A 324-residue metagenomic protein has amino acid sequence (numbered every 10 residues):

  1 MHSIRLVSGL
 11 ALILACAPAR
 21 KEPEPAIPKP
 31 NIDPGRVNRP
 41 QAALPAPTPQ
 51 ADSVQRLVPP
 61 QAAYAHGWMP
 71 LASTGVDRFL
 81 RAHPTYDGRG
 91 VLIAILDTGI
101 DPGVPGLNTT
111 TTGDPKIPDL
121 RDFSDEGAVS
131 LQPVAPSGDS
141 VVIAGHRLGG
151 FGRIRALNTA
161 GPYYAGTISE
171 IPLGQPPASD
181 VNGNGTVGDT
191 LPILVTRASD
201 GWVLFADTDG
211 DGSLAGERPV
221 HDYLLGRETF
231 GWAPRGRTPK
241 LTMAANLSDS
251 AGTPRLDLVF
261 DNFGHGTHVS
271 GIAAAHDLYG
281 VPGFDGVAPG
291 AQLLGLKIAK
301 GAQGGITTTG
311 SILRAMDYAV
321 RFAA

Functional and structural regions predicted by a protein language model:
H2-G9: Sec-dependent signal peptide recognition, specifically the positively charged N-region followed immediately by
C16-P18: N-terminal Sec signal peptide cleavage junction
K21-Q55: Post-signal peptide N-terminal segment of mature Sec-exported envelope proteins
Q55-A62, S250-A251, L293: Acidic/histidine-rich, surface-exposed loop or edge segments in extracytoplasmic proteins
A63-R78: Short coil-to-helix leader/linker segments, especially the first N-terminal amphipathic alpha-helix with its helix
F79-G174, A178-N182, T186-D200, F205-T242 (+2 more regions): Subtilisin-like serine protease catalytic core
A315, A319-A324: Short, intrinsically disordered, charge-balanced linker/junction segments flanking boundaries in proteins
